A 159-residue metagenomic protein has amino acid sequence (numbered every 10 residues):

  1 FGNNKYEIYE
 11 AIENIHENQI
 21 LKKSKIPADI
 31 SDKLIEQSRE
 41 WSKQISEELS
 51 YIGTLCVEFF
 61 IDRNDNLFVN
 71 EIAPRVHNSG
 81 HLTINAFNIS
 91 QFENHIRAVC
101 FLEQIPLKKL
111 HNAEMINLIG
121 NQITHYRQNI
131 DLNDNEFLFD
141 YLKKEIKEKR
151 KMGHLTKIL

Functional and structural regions predicted by a protein language model:
F1-D29, E36-V69, A73-H81, I96-P106 (+2 more regions): Phosphate-binding core of ATP-grasp and ATP-grasp-like enzymes
I84, I105, K157: Short, electropositive, low-hydrophobicity segments enriched in small/polar residues
N85-V99: C-terminal structural cap/anchor segments
K109-I119: Short glycine-/aliphatic-rich beta-strand segments at the starts of folded cytosolic domains
M115-I116, L155-I158: Hydrophobic structural segments
K147-T156: Short helix/strand-capping connector loops at secondary-structure junctions
